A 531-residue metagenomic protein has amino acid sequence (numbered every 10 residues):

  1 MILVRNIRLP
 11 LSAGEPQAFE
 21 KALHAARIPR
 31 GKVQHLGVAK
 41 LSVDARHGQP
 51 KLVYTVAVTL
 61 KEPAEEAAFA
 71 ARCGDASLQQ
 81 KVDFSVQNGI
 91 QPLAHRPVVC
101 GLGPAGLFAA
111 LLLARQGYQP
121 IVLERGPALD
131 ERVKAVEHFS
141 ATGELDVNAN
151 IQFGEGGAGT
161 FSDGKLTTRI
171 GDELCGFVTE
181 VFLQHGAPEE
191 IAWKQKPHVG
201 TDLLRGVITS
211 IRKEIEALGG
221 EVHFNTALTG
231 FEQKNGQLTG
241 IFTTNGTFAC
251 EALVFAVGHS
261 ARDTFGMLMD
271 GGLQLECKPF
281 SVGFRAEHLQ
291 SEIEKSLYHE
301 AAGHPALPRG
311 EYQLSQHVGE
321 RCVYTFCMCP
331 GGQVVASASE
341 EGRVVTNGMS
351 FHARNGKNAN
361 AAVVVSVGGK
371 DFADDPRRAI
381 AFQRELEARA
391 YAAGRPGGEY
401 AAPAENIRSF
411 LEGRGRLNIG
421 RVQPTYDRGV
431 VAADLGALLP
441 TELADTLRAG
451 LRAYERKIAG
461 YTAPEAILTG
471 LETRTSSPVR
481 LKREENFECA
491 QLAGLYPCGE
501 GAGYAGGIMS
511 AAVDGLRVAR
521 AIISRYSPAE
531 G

Functional and structural regions predicted by a protein language model:
M1-P50, V56-F161, K165-H185, E189-G531: Residues forming the flavin
